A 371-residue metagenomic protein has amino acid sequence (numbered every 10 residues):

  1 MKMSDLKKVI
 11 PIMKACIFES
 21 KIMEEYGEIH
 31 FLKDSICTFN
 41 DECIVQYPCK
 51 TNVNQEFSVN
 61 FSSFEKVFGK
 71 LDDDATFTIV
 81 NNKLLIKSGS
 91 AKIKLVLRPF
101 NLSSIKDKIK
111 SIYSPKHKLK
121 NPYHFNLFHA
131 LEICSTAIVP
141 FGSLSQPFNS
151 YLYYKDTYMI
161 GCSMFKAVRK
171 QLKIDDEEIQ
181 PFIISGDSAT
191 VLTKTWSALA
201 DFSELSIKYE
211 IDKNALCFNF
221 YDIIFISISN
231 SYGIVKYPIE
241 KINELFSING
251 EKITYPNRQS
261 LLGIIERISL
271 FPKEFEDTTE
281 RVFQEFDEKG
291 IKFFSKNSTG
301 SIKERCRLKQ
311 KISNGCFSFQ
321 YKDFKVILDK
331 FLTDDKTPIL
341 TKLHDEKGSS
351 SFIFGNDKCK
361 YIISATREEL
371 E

Functional and structural regions predicted by a protein language model:
M1-E371: Structural preference for solvent-exposed beta-strand-turn elements and adjacent flexible terminal/loop segments within
